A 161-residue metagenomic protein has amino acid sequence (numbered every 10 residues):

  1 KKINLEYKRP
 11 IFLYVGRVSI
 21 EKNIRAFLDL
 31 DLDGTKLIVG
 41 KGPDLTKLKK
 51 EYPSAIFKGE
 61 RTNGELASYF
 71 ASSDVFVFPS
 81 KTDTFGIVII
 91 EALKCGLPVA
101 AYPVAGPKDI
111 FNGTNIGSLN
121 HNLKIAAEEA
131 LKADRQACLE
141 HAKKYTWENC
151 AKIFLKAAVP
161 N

Functional and structural regions predicted by a protein language model:
I3, H121, L131-P160: A charged, aromatic-enriched C-terminal amphipathic alpha-helix characteristic of glycosyltransferases across folds
E6-K22, L28-L37: Conserved donor-binding/catalytic core segment of Leloir-type glycosyltransferases
L45-G64: Nucleotide-activated donor-binding/catalytic signature segment of Leloir-type glycosyltransferases, i.e., the conserved
E60, S68-S73, F154: Short alpha-helical donor nucleotide-sugar binding micro-motif in glycosyltransferases
K81: Aromatic "clamp/platform" in nucleotide-sugar-dependent glycosyltransferases that forms part of the donor/acceptor
P98-A101: Short hydrophobic beta-strand element within catalytic cores of glycosyltransferases and related nucleotide-activated
V104, K108-E129: Change "using UDP/GDP/dTDP sugars" to "using nucleotide sugars
